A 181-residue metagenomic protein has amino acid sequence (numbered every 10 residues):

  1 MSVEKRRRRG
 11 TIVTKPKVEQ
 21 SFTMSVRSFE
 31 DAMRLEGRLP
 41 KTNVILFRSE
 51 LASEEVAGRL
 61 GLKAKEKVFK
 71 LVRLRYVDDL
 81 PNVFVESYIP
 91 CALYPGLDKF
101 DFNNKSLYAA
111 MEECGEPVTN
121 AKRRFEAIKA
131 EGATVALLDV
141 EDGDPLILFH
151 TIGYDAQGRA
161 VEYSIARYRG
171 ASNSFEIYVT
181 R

Functional and structural regions predicted by a protein language model:
M1-K65, P95-K122, K129, S174-R181: HTH-adjacent hinge/linker in prokaryotic transcriptional regulators
T42, L71, P81-S87, A166-Y168: A short glycine-rich, His/Asp/Glu-containing loop-to-beta-strand
A64-D78, L146-Y154: A short beta-strand signature
E66, L80, V85, D144-P145 (+1 more regions): Structural motif
R73-D78, S87-P95: Anionic-ligand binding region
I128-T134: Short alpha-helix capping/helix-loop boundary micro-motifs
V135-V140: A conserved acidic, glycine/proline-rich C-terminal tail/linker
E141-E176: Beta-alpha-beta core module
